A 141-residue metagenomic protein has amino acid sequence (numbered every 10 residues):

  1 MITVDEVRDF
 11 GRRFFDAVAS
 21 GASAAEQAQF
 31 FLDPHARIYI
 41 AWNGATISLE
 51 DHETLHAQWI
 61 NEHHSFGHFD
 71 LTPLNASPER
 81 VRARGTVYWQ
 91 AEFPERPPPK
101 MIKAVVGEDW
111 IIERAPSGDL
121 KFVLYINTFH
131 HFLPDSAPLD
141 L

Functional and structural regions predicted by a protein language model:
M1-F30, P34, D140-L141: Short, low-complexity N-terminal intrinsically disordered segments enriched in polar/charged residues
V4, A24-A25, Q29-R80: A solvent-exposed, acidic/Ser-Thr-rich amphipathic alpha-helical stretch
E6, F10, D51, A104: Soluble or luminal CAZymes and related metallo-dependent hydrolases
G11-A17, G44-T54, A137-L141: Short N-terminal signal/transit or membrane-insertion segments and the immediately adjacent low-complexity/disordered
R12-R13, R37, A41, P97: Residue-level detector of alpha-helix boundaries and kinks
T54-L141: A beta-strand edge to alpha-helix "cap/lid" segment located at domain peripheries
